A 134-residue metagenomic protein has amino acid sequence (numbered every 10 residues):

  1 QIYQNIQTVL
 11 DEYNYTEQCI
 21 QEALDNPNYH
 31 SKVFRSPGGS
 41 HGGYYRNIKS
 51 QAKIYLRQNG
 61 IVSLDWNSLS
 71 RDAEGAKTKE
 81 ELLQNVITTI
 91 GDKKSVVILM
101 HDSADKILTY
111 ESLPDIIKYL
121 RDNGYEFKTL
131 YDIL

Functional and structural regions predicted by a protein language model:
Q1-L99, S103-R121, Y125-E126, Y131-L134: Catalytic domains of cell-wall/extracellular-matrix polysaccharide-remodeling enzymes, centered on de-N-acetylation
